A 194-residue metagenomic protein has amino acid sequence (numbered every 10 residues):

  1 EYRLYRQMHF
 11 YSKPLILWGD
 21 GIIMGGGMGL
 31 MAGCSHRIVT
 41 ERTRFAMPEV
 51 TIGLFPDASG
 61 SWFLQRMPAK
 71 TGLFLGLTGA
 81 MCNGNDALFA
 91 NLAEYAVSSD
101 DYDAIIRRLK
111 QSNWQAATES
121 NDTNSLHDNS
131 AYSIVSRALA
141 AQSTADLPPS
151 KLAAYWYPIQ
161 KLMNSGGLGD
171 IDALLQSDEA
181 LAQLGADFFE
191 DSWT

Functional and structural regions predicted by a protein language model:
E1-F10: N-terminal, Lys/Arg-enriched amphipathic/low-complexity engagement segments that precede the first folded domain
H9-I52, F74-L75, G79-G84, Y95: Glycine-rich beta-to-alpha active-site loop
Y11, R44, F55, M67 (+2 more regions): General secondary-structure edge motif
I52-S59: Catalytic or ion-translocation cores adjacent to nucleophile or general acid/base/metal-coordination motifs in diverse
S59-W62, R66-E119, T123: Contiguous mid-protein beta-loop-alpha structural module that forms a pocket-lining wall or clamp of enzyme active
S98-T194: Amphipathic alpha-helical blocks and their helix-capping loop/short-beta junctions
